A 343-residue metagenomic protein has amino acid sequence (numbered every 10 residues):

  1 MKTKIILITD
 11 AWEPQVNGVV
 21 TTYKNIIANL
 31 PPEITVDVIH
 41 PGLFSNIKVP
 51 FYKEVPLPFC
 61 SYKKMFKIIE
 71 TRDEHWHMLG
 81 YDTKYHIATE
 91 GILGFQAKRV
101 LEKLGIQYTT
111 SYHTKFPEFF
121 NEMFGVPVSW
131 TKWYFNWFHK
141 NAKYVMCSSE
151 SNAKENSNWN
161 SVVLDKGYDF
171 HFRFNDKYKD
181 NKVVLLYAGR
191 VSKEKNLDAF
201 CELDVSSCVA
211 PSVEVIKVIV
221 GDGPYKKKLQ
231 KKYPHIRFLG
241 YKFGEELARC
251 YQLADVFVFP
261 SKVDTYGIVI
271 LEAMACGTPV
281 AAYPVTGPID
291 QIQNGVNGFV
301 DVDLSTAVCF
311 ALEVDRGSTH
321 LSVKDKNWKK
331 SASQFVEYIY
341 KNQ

Functional and structural regions predicted by a protein language model:
I8, K177-S207, V218: Conserved donor-binding/catalytic core segment of Leloir-type glycosyltransferases
K103, V128-Y144: Membrane-proximal helix-turn-helix segments that form the acceptor-binding/catalytic region of lipid-linked
S151, G167: Carbohydrate-associated surface elements
K227-E245: Nucleotide-activated donor-binding/catalytic signature segment of Leloir-type glycosyltransferases, i.e., the conserved
Y241-K242, R249-A254, F335: Short alpha-helical donor nucleotide-sugar binding micro-motif in glycosyltransferases
K262: Aromatic "clamp/platform" in nucleotide-sugar-dependent glycosyltransferases that forms part of the donor/acceptor
P279-A282: Short hydrophobic beta-strand element within catalytic cores of glycosyltransferases and related nucleotide-activated
L312-Q343: A charged, aromatic-enriched C-terminal amphipathic alpha-helix characteristic of glycosyltransferases across folds
